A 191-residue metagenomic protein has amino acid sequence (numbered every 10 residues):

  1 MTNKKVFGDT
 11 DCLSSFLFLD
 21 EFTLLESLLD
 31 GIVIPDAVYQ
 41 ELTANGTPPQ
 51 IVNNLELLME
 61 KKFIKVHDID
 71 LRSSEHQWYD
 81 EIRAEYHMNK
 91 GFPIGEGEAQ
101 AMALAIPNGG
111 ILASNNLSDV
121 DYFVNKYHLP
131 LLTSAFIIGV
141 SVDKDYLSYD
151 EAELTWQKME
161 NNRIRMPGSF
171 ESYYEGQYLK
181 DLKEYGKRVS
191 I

Functional and structural regions predicted by a protein language model:
T2-L104, N108, D121, E153-Q157 (+1 more regions): Active-site-proximal, substrate-binding regions of enzyme catalytic domains and RNA-binding/basic surfaces
T43-N45, V140-S148: Short, charged, surface-exposed secondary-structure boundary motifs
N89-K144: Conserved, surface-exposed functional patches that form binding/active-site neighborhoods
Y146-N161: A charged, well-structured terminal subsegment
